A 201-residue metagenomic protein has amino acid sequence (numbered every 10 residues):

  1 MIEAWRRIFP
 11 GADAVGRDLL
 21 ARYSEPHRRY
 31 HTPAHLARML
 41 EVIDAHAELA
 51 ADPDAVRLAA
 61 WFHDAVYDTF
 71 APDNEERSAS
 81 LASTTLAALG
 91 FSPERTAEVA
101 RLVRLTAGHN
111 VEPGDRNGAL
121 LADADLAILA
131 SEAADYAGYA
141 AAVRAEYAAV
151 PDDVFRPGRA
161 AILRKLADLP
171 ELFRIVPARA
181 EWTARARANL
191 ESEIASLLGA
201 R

Functional and structural regions predicted by a protein language model:
M1-R7, S24-H31, E41-A50, F62 (+2 more regions): Divalent metal-dependent phosphate-bond-processing catalytic cores, especially two-metal-ion Mg2+/Mn2+ enzymes that act
I2, R6, G16-R17, L40 (+3 more regions): An amphipathic alpha-helix signature
D13-L20, P33, R57, T96-R104: Short, well-structured alpha-helical segments
G16, L36, P53-L58, V99 (+2 more regions): Short runs of predominantly hydrophobic/aromatic residues within well-ordered alpha helices that form helix-helix
R22, S78-E112: Histidine- and acidic-residue-rich, metal-dependent catalytic cores
E25-H35, Y67-A79, P93: Active-site metal-coordination segments of metallo-dependent hydrolases
M39, D54-T69, S78, R101-A107: His-Asp-centered metal-binding catalytic motifs of divalent-metal-dependent phosphohydrolases/nucleases
L49-A55, P72-N74, F91-R95: Short, flexible active-site-proximal loops enriched in glycine and acidic residues
